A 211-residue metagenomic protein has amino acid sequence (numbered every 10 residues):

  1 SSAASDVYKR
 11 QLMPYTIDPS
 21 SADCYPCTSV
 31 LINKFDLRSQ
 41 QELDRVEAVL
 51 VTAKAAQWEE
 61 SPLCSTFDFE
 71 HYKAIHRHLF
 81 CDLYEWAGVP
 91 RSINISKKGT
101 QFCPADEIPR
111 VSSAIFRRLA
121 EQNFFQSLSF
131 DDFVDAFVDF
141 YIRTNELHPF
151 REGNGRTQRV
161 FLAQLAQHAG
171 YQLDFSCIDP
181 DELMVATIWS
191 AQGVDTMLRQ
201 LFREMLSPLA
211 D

Functional and structural regions predicted by a protein language model:
S1-Y8: Short, small-residue-biased leader/transition segments that mark boundaries at the very start of proteins
K9-D211: FIC/Doc superfamily catalytic core
